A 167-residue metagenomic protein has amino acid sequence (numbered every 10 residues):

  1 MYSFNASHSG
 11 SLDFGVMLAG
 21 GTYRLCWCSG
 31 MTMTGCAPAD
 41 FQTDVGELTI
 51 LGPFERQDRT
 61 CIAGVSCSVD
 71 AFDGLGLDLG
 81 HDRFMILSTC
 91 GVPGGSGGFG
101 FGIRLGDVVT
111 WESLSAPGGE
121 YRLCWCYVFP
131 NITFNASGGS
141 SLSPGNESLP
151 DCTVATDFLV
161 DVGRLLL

Functional and structural regions predicted by a protein language model:
M1-D13, G97-E112: Aromatic sugar-binding surface patches on proteins that engage polysaccharides or sugar-phosphate polymers
F14, V45, E120-Y121, V162: Intrinsic low-complexity tandem-repeat regions in disordered proteins
G15-T22, S113-E120: Surface-exposed, short loops/turns at beta-strand junctions within beta-sandwich domains
M17, C61-G64, I103, S115: Hydrophobic beta-strand core residues of beta-sandwich domains
R24-C28, R122-C126: Extracellular recognition modules
T34-G94, I132-L167: Beta-strand/beta-sandwich contexts
